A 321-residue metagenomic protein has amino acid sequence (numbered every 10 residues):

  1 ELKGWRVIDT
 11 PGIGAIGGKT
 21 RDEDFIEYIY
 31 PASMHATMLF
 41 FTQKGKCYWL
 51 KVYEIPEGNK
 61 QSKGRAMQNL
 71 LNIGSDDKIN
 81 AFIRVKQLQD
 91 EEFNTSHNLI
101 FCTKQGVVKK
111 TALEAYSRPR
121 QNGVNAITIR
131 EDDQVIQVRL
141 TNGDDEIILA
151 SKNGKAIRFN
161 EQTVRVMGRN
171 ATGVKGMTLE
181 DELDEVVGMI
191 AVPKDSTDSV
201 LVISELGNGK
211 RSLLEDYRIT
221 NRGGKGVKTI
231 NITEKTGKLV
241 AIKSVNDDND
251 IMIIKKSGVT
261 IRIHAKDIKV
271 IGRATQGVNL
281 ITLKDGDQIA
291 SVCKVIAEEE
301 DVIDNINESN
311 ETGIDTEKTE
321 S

Functional and structural regions predicted by a protein language model:
E1-T20, D24: Globular "head" domains of long coiled-coil molecular machines
K19-S321: Short, structured "edge-of-domain" segments at secondary-structure transitions
